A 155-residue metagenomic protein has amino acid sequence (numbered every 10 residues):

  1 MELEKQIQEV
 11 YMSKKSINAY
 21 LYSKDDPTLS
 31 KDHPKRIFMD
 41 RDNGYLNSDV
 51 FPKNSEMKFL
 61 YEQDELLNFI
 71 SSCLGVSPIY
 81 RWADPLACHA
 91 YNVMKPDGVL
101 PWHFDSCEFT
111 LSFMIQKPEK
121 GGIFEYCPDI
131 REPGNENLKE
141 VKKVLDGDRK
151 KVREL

Functional and structural regions predicted by a protein language model:
M1-E2, N137: General structural signal for secondary-structure boundaries
E2-F69: Non-heme Fe(II)-dependent double-stranded beta-helix
L67-L155: Catalytic core of non-heme Fe(II) oxygenases with the double-stranded beta-helix
